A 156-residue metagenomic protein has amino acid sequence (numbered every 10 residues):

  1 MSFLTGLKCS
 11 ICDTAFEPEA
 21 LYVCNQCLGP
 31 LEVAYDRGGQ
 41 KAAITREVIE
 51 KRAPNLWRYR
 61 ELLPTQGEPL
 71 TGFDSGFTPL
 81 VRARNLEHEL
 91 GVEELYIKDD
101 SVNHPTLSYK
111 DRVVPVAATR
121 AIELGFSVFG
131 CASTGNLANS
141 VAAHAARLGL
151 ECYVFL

Functional and structural regions predicted by a protein language model:
M1-L156: PLP-dependent amino-acid enzyme catalytic core
